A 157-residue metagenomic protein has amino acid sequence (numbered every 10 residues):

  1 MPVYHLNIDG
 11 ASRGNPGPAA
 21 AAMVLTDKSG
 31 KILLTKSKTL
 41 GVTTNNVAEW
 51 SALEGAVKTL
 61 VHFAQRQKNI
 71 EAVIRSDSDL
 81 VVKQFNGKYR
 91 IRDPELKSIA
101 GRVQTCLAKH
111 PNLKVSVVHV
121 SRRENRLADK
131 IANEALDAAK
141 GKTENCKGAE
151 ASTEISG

Functional and structural regions predicted by a protein language model:
M1-V47, K58-V61: RNase H-like nuclease fold core
A11-N15, E54-A138: RNase H catalytic domain
A19-A21, P94-K97, S156: A short alpha/beta connector and helix-capping loop motif
L40-N46, T59-F63, A108-L113, S152-S156: Low-complexity, flexible helical/coil segments
E49, L53: Short, conserved alpha-helix that lines the donor NDP-sugar binding/gating region of sugar-transfer enzymes
K140-G157: Acidic two-metal-ion nuclease catalytic site recognized across multiple nuclease folds, prominently DnaQ/RNase D-T
